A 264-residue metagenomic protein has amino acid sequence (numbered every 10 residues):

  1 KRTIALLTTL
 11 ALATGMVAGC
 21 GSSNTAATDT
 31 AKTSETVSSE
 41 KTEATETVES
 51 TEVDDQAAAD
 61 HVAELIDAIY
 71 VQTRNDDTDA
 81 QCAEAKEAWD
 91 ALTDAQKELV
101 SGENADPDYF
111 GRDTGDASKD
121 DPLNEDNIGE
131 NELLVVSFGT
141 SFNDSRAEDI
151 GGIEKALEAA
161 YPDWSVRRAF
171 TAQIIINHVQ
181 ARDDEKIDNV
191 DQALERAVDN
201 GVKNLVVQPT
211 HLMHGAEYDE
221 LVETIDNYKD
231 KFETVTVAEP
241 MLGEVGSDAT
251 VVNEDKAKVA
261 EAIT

Functional and structural regions predicted by a protein language model:
K1-L7: Bacterial Sec-dependent N-terminal signal peptides
T8-M16: Hydrophobic core
A18-T30: Bacterial lipoprotein signal-peptidase II cleavage site
S34-L65, D106-E132: N-terminal low-complexity, Pro/Thr/Ser-rich intrinsically disordered segments that act as propeptides or flexible
E49-D113: Beta-rich interaction/scaffold domains
D108-T264: Extended amphipathic ligand-handling, pore-lining, and cofactor/metal-binding catalytic surfaces
